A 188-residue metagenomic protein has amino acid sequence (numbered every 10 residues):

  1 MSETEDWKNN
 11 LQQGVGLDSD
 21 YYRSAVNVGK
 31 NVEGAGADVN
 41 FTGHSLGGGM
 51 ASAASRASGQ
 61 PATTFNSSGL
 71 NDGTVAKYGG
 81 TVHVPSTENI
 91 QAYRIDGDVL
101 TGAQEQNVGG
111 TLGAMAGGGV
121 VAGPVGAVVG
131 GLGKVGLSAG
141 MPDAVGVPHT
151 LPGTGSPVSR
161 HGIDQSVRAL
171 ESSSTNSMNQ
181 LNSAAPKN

Functional and structural regions predicted by a protein language model:
M1-F41, S68-K77: A conserved cap/lid and substrate-binding interface adjacent to the catalytic center of lipid-processing enzymes
G34-G36, A57, P85-T87: Short, well-ordered coil/turn elements that cap or connect secondary structure elements
T42-G47, A51: Gly/Ala-rich beta-loop-alpha elbow adjacent to hydrolase catalytic centers
M50-A54, G73-V75: A short acidic (Asp/Glu
A53-P61: Short, surface-exposed basic-aromatic patches at helix termini and helix-loop junctions that form
Q60-N188: Serine hydrolase/lipase
